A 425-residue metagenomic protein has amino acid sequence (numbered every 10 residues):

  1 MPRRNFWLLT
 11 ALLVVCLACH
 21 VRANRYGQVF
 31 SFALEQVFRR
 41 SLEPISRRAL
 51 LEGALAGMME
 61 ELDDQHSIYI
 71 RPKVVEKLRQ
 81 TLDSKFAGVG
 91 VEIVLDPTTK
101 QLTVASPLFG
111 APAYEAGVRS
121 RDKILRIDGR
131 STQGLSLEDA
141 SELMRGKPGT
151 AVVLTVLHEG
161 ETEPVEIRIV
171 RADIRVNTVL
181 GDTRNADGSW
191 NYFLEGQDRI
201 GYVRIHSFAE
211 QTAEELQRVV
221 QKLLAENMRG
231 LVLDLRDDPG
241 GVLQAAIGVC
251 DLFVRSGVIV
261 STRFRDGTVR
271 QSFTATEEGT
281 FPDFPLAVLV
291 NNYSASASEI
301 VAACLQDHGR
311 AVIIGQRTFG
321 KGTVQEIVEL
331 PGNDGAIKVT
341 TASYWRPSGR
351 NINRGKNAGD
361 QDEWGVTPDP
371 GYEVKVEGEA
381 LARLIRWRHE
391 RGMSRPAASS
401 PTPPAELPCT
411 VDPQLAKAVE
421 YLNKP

Functional and structural regions predicted by a protein language model:
M1-G230, D237-P239, S399-P425: Flexible, low-complexity junctional segments that flank or bridge functional domains
P2-W7, L180-P425: C-terminal "post-core" interaction segments
